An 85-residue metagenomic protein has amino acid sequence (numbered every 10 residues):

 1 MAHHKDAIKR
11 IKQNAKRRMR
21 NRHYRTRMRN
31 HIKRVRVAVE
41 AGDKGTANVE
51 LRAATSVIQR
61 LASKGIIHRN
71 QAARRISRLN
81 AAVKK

Functional and structural regions predicted by a protein language model:
A2-K85: Ribosome large-subunit tunnel/peptidyl-transferase-proximal elements
